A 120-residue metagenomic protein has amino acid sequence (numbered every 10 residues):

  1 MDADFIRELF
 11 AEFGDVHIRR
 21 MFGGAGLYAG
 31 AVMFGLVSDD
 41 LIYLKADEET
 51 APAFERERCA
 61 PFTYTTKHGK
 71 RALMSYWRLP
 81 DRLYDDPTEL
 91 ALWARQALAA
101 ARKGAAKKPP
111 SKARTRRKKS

Functional and structural regions predicted by a protein language model:
M1-S120: Charge-dense, helix-prone N-terminal extensions
